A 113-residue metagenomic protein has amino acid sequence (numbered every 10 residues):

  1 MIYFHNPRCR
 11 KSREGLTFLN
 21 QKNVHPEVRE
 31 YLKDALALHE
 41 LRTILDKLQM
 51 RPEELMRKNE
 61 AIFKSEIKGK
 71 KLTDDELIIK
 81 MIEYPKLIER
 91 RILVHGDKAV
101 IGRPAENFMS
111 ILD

Functional and structural regions predicted by a protein language model:
M1-F18, P26-Y31: Local sequence-structure signature of Cys/Sec-based thiol-disulfide redox active-site neighborhoods
K22: Conserved dinucleotide-binding and phosphotransfer motif residues
K33-D113: Thiol/selenol-based redox catalytic cores and closely related redox-interacting motifs
